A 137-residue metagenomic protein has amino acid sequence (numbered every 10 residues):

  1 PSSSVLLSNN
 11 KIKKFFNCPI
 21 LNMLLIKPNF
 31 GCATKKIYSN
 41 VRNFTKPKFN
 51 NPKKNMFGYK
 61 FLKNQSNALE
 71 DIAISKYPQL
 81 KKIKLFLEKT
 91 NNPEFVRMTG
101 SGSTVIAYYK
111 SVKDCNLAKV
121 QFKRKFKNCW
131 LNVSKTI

Functional and structural regions predicted by a protein language model:
S2-F95, K110-K123, N128, N132-I137: Conserved, helical-rich catalytic subdomain that frames metal- and/or nucleotide-binding sites in enzyme alpha/beta
S103: Glycine-rich GHKL/ HATPase_c ATP-binding element in histidine kinases
I106-Y108: Short hydrophobic/aromatic beta-strand micro-patches that form the beta-sheet surface supporting nucleotide- or nucleic
